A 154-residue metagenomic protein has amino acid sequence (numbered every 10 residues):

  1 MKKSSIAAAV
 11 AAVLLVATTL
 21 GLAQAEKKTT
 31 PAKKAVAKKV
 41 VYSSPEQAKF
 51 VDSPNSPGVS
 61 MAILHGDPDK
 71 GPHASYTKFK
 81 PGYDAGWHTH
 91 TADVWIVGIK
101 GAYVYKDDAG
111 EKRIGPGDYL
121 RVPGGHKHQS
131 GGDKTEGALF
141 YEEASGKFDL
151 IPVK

Functional and structural regions predicted by a protein language model:
M1-A25: N-terminal export/membrane-targeting signals
A25-G71: A short, N-terminal "cap"/entry segment at the start of jelly-roll beta-barrel domains of the cupin/DSBH fold
S60-L64, S75-Y83: N-terminal post-signal-peptidase region of extra-cytosolic proteins
D67-D69, D108-H126: Short acidic-glycine-tyrosine-enriched beta hairpin
D69, K80-G82, G101, G125 (+1 more regions): Solvent-exposed coil/turn segments that connect beta secondary-structure elements in extracytoplasmic/periplasmic
K80-Y83, H90-D108: Glycine- and acidic-residue-biased ligand/ion/polar-headgroup-sensing regions
A85-W87, V104-K106, K127-K134: Short beta-strand His + acidic residue motifs that chelate non-heme Fe in jelly-roll/DSBH and cupin folds
G124-F148: Ligand-binding loop in jelly-roll beta-barrel domains
